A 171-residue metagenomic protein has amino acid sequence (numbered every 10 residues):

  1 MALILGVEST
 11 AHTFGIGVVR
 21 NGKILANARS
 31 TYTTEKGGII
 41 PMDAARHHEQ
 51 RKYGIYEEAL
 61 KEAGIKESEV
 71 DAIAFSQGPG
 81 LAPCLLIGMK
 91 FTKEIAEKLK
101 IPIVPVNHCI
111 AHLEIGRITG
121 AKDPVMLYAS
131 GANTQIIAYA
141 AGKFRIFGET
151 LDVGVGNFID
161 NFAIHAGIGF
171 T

Functional and structural regions predicted by a protein language model:
M1-T171: Short acidic/glycine-rich loops and adjacent helix/strand connectors that line catalytic pockets where negatively
